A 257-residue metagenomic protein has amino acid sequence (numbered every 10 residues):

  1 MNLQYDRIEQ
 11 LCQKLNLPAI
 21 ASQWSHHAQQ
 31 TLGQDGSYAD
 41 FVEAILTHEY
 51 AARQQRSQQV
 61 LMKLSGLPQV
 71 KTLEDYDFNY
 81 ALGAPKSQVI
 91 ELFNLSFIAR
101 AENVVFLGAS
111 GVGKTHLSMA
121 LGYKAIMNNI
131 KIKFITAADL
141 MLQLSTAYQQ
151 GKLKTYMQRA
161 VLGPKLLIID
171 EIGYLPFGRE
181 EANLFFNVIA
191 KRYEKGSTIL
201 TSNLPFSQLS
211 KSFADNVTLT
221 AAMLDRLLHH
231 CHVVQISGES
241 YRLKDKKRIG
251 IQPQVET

Functional and structural regions predicted by a protein language model:
M1, Y5, K14, A28-A39 (+5 more regions): Conserved phosphate/pyrophosphate-binding and hydrolysis machinery centered on Walker-type P-loop NTPases, extending
M1-Q10, G36, K152, G163 (+1 more regions): Intrinsically disordered, low-complexity and often Lys/Arg-enriched segments
L11, L17-A19, K63-P85: Dynamic helix-loop-helix/coil hinge segments at AAA+ ATPase domain boundaries and subdomain interfaces
L17-Q69: Interdomain "pre-motor" coupling segment immediately N-terminal to P-loop NTPase/helicase cores
A84-L162, S212: Conserved P-loop
N103-V105, L166, I199: Residue-level preference for the first positions of well-ordered beta-strands
I135, L140-T155, R159, I172-T257: Replace "adjacent to P-loop NTPase cores in ATP/GTP-dependent enzymes" with "adjacent to NTP-binding cores
